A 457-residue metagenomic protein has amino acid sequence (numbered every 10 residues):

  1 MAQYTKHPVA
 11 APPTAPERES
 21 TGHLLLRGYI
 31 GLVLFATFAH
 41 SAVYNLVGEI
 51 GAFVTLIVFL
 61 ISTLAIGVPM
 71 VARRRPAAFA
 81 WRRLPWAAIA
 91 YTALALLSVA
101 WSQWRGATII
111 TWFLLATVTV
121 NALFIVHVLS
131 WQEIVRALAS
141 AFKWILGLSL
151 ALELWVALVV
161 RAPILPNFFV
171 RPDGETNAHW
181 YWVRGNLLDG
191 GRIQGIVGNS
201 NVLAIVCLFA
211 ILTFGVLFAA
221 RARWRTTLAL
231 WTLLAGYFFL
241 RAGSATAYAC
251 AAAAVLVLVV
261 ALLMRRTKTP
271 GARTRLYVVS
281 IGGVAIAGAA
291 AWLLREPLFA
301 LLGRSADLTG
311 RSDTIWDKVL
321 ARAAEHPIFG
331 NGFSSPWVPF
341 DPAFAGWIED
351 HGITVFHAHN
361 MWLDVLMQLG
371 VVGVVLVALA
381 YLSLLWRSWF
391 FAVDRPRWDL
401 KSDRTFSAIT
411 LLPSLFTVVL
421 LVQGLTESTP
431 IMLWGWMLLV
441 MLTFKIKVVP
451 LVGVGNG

Functional and structural regions predicted by a protein language model:
M1-L97, E133, F406, K447-G457: Transmembrane signal-anchor hairpin modules in multi-pass inner-membrane enzymes, especially those that act on
S102-L158: Transmembrane alpha-helical segments and their membrane-water interfaces
Q132-A141, R223-T227, T267-G282: Membrane-interfacial entry segments at the cytosolic side of transmembrane helices
A139-L262: Alpha-helical transmembrane segments of multi-pass inner-membrane proteins
A151, W155-V160, V259-D307, A321-E325 (+1 more regions): A membrane-periplasm/extracellular boundary helix in multi-pass inner-membrane enzymes that assemble envelope glycans
L298-D317, A321, E325, N331-L369 (+1 more regions): Long extracytoplasmic/lumenal interhelical loops at the membrane interface of multi-pass membrane proteins
L369-V418: Hydrophobic transmembrane alpha-helices and their immediate junctions
L412-G457: Transmembrane alpha-helices of multi-pass inner-membrane enzymes
